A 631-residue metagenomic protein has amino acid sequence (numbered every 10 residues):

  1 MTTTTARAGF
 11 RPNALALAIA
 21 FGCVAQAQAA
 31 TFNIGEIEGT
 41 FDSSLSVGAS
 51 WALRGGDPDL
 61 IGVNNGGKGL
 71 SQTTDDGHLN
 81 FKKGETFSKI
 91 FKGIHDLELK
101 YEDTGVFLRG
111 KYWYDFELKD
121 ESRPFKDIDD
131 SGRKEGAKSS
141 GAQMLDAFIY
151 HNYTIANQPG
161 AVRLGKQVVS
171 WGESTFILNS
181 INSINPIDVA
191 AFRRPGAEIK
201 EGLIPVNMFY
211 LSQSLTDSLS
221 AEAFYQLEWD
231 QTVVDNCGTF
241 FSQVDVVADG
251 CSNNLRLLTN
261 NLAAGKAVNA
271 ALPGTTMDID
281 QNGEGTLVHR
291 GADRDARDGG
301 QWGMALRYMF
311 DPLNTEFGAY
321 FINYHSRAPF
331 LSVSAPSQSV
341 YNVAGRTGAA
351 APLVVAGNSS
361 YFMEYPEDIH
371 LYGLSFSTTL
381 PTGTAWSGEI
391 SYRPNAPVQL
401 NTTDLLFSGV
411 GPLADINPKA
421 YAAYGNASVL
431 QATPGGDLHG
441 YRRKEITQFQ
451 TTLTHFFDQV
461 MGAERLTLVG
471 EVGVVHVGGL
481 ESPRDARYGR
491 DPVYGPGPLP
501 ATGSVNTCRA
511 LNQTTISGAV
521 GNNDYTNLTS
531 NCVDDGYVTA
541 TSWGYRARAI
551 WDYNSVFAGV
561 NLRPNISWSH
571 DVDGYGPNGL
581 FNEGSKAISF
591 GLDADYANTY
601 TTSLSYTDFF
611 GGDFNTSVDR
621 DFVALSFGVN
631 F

Functional and structural regions predicted by a protein language model:
A29-F41, L53-G56, L97-V106, Y150-R163 (+8 more regions): Short loop/turn motifs that connect adjacent beta-strands in outer-membrane beta-barrel proteins
T40, K92-D96, D146-F148, M208 (+7 more regions): Membrane-embedded beta-strand positions in outer-membrane beta-barrel channels/transporters
F41-S43, L108, V162-L164, L211 (+9 more regions): Membrane-embedded beta-strand positions of outer-membrane beta-barrel proteins
V47-L53, Y112-F116, K166-S170, Y225-Q231 (+9 more regions): Transmembrane beta-strands of outer-membrane beta-barrel pores
D57-H78, K119-E135, N185-R194, D235-V288 (+3 more regions): Solvent-exposed loop segments that connect transmembrane elements
T86-I90, I322-P329, A385-S387, R393 (+1 more regions): Detector for outer-membrane/organellar transmembrane beta-barrel domains, recognizing the amphipathic beta-strand
K100-C251, G544-R546, N565, D573 (+2 more regions): Outer membrane beta-barrel
D619-F631: Outer-membrane beta-barrel "beta-signal"
